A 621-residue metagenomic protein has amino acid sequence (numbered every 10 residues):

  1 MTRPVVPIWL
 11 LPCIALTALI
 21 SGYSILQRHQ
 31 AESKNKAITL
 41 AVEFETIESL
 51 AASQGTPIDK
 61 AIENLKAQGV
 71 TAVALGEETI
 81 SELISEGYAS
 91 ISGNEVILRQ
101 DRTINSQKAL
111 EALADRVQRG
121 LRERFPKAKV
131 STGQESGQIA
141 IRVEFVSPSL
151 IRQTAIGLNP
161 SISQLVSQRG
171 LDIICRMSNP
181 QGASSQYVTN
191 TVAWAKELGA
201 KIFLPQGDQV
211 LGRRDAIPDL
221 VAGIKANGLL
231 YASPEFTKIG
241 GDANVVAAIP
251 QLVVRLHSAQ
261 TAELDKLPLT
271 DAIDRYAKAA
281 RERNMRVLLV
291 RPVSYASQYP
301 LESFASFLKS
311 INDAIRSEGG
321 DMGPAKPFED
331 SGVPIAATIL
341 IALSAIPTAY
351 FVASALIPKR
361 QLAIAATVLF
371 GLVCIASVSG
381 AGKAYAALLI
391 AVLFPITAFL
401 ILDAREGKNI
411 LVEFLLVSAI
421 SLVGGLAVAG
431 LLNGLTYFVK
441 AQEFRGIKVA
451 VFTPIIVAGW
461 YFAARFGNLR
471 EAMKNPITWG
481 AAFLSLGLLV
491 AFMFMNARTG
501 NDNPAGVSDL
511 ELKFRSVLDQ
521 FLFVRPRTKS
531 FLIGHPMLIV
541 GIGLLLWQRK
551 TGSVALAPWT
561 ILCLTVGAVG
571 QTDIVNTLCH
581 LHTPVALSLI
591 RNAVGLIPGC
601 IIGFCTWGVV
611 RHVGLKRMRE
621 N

Functional and structural regions predicted by a protein language model:
M1-E32: Hydrophobic alpha-helical transmembrane signal-anchor segments
T2-R3, F44-S49, V566-V569: C-terminal functional modules
I8-A18, I339-N621: Alpha-helical transmembrane segments of integral membrane proteins
S21-I25, V333-L343: Transmembrane alpha-helical segments and their cytosolic interface motifs in multi-pass membrane proteins
H29-I335: Soluble extramembrane regions of membrane proteins in the secretory/endomembrane system
